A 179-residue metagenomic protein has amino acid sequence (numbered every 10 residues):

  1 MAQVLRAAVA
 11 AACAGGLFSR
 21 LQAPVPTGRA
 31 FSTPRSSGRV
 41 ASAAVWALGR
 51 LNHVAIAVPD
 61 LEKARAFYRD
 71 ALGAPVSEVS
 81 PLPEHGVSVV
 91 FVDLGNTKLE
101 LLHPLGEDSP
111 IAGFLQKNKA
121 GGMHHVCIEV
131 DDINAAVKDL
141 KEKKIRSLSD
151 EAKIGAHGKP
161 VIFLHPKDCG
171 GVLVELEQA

Functional and structural regions predicted by a protein language model:
A2-A44, V90-D93, E100, I128 (+1 more regions): Vicinal oxygen chelate
P24-L94, K98-L101, A112: N-terminal organelle-targeting presequences
R50-P59, V90-D93, A112-D139, I162: Vicinal oxygen chelate
P59-E84, K119-A120, D132-L148, K153: Extended intrinsically disordered, low-complexity coil regions enriched in Ser, Thr, Gly, Ala and often Pro
L101, L105-S109, F114-L115, D131 (+1 more regions): Conserved secondary-structure micro-motifs at functional edges
